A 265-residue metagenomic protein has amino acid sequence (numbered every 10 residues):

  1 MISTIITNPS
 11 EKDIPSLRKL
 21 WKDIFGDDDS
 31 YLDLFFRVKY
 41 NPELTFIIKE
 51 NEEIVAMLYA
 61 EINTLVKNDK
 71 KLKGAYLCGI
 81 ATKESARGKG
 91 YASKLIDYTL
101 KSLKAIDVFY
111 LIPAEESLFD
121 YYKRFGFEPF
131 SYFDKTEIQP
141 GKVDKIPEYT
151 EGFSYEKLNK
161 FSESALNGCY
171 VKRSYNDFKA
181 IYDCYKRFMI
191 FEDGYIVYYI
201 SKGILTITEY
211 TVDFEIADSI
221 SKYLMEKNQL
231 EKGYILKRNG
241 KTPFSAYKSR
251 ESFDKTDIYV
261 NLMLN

Functional and structural regions predicted by a protein language model:
I14, K19-V66, S164-F188: Active-site rim helix/loop that mediates acceptor-substrate recognition in acyltransferases
I47, E53-T64, G74-A81, Y110 (+2 more regions): Conserved beta-strand in the GNAT
L77-R87, I207-I216: A short, internal acetyl-CoA/4′-phosphopantetheine-binding micro-motif in the GNAT/acyltransferase core
S85-Y98, E215-L224: Conserved acetyl-CoA pyrophosphate-binding loop and the N-cap/start of the following alpha-helix in GNAT-like
K101-A114, N228-R238: Conserved GNAT acetyl-CoA-binding A-motif
K123-D144, T206-E215, S221-N265: Active-site/acyl-donor-binding loops of N-acyltransferases
E128-E209: Amide-forming acyltransferase catalytic core, primarily the GNAT-like/NAT-type and related acyltransferase folds
